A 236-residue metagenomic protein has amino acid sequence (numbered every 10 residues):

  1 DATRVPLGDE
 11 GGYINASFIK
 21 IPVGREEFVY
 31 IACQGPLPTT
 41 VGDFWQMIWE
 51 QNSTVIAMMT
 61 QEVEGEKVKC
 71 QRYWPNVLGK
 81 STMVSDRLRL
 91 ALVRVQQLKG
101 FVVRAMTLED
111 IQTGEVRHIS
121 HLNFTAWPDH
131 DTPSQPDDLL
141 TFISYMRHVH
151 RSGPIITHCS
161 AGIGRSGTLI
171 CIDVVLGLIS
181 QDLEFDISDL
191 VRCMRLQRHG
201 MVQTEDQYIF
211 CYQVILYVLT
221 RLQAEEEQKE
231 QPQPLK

Functional and structural regions predicted by a protein language model:
D1-K236: Cys-based phosphatases of the PTP/DUSP/CDC25 superfamily and their flanking regulatory architecture
